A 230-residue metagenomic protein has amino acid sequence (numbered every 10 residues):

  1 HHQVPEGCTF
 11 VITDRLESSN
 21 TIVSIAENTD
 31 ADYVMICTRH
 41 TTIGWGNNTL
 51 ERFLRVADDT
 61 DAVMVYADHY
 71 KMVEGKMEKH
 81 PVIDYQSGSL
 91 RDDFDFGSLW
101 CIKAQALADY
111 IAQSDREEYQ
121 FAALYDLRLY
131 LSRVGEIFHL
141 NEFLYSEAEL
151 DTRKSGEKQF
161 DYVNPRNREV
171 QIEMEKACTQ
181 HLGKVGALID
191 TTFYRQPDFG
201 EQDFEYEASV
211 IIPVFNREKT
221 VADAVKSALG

Functional and structural regions predicted by a protein language model:
H1-Q3, R217-G230: Short, well-formed alpha-helical segments that are part of the catalytic scaffolds of diverse glycosyltransferases
H1-Q3, S19-N20, P81, L150-A208: Non-catalytic membrane-proximal stalk/linker segments that position and tether the catalytic domains
T29-W45: Short beta-strand-to-loop acidic/aromatic patch adjacent to the donor-nucleotide binding site
T41-T42, G46-H80: Conserved donor NDP-sugar-binding/catalytic core segment of glycosyltransferases
M64, V73, C101, F121 (+2 more regions): Conserved active-site beta-strand element of glycosyltransferases/polysaccharide synthases
E78-A106: A recurrent flexible, glycine/aromatic-enriched loop bordering the glycosyltransferase active site that acts as
A106, E117-F143, C178: A short, conserved alpha-helix in the catalytic core of glycosyltransferases
D126, E207-I211: Cell-envelope/extracellular polymer assembly enzymes that use nucleotide-activated donors
